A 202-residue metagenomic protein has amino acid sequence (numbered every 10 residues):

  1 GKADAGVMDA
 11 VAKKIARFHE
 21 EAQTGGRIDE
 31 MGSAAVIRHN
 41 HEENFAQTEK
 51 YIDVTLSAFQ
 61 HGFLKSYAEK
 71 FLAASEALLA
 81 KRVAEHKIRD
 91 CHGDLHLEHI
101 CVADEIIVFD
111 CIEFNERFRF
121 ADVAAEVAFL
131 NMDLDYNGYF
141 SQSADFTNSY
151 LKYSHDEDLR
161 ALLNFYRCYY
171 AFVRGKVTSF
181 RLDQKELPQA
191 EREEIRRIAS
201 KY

Functional and structural regions predicted by a protein language model:
G1-L97, C101-Y202: ATP-dependent phospho-/nucleotidyl transfer catalytic cores
